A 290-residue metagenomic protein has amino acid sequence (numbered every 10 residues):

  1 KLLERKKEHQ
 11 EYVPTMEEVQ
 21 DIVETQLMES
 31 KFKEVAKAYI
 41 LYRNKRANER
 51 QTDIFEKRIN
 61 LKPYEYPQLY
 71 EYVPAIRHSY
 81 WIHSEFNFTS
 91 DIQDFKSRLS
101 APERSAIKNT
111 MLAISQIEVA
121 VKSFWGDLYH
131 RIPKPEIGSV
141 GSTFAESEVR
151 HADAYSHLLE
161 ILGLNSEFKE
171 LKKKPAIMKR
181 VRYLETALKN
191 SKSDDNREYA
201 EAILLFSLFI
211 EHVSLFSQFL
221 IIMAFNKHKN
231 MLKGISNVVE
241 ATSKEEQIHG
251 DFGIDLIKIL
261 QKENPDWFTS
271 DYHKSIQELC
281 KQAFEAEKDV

Functional and structural regions predicted by a protein language model:
K1-F55, A120-W125, S142: Extended catalytic cores of very large enzyme megasubunits
T52-V290: Non-heme di-metal
